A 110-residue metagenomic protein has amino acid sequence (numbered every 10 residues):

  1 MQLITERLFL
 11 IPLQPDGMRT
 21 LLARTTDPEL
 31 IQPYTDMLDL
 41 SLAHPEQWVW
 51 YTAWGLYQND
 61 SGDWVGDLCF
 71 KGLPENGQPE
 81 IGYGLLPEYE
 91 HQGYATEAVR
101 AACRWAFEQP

Functional and structural regions predicted by a protein language model:
M1-E80, L85-E88, A101-Q109: GNAT-family acyltransferases
G93-T96: Glycine-rich acyl-CoA binding loop
